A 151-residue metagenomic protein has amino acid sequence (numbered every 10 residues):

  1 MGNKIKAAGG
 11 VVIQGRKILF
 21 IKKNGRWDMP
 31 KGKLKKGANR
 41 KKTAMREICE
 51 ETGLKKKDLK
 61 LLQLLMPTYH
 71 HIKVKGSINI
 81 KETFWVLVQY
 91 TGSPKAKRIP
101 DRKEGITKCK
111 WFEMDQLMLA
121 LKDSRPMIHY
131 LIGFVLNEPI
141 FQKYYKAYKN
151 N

Functional and structural regions predicted by a protein language model:
M1-P30: N-terminal strand-loop-strand
G2, A8, K103, H129-I132: Low-complexity, intrinsically disordered short peptide segments enriched in small/polar/basic residues
R26-D28, K35-K36, P126-M127: Short, surface-exposed beta-strand-loop junctions and turns on beta-sheet-rich folds
L34-S124: Unchanged
A120-N151: Charged phosphate-binding loop/patch that engages nucleotide di/tri-phosphates or the phosphate backbone of nucleic
